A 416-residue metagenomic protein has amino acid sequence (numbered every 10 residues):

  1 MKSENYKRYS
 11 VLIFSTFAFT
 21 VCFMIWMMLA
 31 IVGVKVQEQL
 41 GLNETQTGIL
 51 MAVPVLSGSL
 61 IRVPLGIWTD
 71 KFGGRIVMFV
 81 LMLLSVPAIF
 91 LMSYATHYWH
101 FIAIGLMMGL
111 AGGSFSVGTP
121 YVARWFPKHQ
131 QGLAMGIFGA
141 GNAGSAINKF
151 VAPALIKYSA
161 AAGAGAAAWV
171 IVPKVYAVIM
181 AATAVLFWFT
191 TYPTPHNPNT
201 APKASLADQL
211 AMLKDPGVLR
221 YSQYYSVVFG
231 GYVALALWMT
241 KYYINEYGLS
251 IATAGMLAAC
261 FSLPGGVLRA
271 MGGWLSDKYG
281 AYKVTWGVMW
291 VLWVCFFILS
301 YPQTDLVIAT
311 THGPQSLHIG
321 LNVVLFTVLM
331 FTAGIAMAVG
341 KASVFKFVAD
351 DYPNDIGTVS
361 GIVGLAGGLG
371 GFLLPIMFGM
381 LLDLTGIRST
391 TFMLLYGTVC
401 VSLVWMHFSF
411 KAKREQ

Functional and structural regions predicted by a protein language model:
M1-N5, Y192-S222: Juxtamembrane intracellular "pre-TM" segments in multi-pass secondary transporters
S10-L42, K149, L235-T240, L374: Extracytoplasmic
L29-I31, P216-V267: Extracytoplasmic gate region of multi-pass secondary transporters
L60-W99: Conserved MFS/SLC helix-loop-helix module at the cytosolic interface between two early adjacent transmembrane helices
I104-G141: Cytoplasmic helix-loop-helix junction between adjacent transmembrane helices in 12-TM secondary transporters
I137-T191: Helix-loop-helix hairpin linking two adjacent transmembrane segments in secondary transporters
A177-P198, S402-F410: C-terminal membrane-cytosol helix-exit motif in multi-pass small-molecule transporters
A281-V344: C-terminal transmembrane helical hairpin of 12-TM major facilitator-type secondary transporters
